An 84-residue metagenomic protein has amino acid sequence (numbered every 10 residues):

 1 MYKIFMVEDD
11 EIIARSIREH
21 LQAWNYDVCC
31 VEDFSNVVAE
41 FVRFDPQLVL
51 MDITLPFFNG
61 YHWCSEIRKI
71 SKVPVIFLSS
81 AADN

Functional and structural regions predicted by a protein language model:
M1-N84: N-terminal/domain-start alpha-helical segments
